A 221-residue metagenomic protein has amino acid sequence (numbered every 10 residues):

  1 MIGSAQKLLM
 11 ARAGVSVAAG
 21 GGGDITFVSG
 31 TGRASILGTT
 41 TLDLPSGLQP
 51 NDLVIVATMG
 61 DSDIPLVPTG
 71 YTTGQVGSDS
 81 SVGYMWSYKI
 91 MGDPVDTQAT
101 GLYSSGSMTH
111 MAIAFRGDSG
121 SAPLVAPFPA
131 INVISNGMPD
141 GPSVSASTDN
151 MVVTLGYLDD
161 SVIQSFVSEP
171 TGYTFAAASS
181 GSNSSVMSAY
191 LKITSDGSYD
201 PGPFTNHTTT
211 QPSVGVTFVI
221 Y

Functional and structural regions predicted by a protein language model:
M1-A13: Short, intrinsically disordered N-terminal pre-domain segments
M10-Y221: Primarily extracytoplasmic/secreted proteins and surface-exposed domains characterized by disulfide-bonded cysteine
